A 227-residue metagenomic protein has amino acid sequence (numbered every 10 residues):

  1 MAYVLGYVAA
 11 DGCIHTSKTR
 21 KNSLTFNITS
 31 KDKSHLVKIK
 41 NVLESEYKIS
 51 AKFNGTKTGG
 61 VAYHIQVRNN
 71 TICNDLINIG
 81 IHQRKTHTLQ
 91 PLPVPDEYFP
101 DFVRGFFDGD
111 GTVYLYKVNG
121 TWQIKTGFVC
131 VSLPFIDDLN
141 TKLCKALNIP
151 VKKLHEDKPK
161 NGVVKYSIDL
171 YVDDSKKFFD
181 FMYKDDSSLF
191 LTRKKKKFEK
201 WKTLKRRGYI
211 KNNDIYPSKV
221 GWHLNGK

Functional and structural regions predicted by a protein language model:
M1-K227: Internal intein/HINT superfamily modules and their associated LAGLIDADG
